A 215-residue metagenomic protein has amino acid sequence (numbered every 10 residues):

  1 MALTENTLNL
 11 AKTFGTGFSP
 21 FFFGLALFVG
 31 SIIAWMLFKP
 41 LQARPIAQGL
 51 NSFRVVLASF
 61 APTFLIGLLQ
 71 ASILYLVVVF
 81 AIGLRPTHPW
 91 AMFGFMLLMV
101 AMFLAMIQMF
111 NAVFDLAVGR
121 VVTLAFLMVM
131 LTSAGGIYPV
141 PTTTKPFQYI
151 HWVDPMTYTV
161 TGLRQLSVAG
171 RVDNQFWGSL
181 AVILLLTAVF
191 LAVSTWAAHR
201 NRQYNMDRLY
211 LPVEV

Functional and structural regions predicted by a protein language model:
T4-V215: Membrane-spanning alpha-helical segments of multipass transporters and channels
